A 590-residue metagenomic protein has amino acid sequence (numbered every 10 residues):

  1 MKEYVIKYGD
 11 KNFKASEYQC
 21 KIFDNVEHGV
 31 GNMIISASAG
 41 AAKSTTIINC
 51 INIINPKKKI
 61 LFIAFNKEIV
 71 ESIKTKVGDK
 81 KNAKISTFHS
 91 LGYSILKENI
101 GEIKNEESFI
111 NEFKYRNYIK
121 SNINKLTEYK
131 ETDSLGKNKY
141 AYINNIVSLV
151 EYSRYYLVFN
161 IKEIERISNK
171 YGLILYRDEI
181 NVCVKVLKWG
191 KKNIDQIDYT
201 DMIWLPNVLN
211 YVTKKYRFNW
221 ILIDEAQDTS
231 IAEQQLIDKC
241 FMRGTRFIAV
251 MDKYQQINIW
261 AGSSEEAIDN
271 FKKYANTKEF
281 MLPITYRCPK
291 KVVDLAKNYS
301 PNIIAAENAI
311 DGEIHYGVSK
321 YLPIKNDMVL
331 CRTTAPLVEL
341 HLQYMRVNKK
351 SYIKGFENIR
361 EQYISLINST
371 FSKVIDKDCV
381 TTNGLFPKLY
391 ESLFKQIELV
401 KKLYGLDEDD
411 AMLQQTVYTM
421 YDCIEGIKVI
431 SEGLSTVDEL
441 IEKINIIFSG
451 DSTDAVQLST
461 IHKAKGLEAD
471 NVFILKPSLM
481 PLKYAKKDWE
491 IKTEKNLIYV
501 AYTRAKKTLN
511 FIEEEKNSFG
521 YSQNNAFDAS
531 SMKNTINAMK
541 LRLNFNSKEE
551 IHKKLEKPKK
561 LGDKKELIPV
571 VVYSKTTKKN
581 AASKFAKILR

Functional and structural regions predicted by a protein language model:
M1-I103, K297, T503: P-loop NTPase Walker
Y4-K7, A15-D24, H28, N32-S36 (+2 more regions): Conserved helicase NTPase motor core
S36-T45, F65-E68, Q227-H315, M328-R346 (+7 more regions): Conserved helicase motor core of SF1/SF2 NTP-dependent helicases
I47, K58-I69, I310-T370, T381 (+4 more regions): Conserved RecA-like ASCE P-loop NTPase motor core of nucleic-acid helicases/translocases
K67-N145, N348, Y352-I359: Conserved P-loop NTPase-based nucleic-acid remodeling module centered on helicase motor cores
G101-V186, N383-L406: ATP-hydrolysis module of ASCE/P-loop NTPase motor domains, specifically the Walker B Asp-Glu catalytic pair
F371-I512, K516: Conserved helicase C-terminal RecA-like lobe
W489, N496-V500, K506-R590: Helicase C-terminal subdomain and adjacent C-terminal extension
